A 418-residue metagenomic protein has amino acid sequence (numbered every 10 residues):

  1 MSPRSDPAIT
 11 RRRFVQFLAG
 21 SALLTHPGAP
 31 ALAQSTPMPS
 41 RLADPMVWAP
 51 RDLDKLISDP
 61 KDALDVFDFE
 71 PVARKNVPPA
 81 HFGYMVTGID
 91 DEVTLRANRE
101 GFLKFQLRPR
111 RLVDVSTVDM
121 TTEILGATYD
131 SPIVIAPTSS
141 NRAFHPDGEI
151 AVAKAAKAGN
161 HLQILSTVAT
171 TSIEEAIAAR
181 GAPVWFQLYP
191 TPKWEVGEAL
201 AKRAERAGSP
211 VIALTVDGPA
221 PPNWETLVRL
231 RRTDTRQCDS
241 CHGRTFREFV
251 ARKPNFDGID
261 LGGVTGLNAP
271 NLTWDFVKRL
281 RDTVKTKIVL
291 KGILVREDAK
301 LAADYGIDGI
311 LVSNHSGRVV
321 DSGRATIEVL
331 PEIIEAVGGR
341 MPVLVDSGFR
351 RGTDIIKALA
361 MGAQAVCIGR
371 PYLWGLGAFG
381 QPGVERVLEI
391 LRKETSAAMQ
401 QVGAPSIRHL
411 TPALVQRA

Functional and structural regions predicted by a protein language model:
S2-A22: N-terminal secretory signal peptides and thylakoid transit peptides that target proteins across membranes
T36-G126, R231-L272, R408-L410, Q416: An N-cap/entry alpha-helix motif that binds or orients negatively charged groups
P78, I135, A156, L214 (+4 more regions): Conserved, mostly hydrophobic/aromatic
Y129-S166: Glycine-rich active-site/cofactor-binding loop and its immediate structural neighborhood
A136-P137, Q187-Y189, A213-D217: Short beta-strand segments
E174-G181, A303: Acidic (Asp/Glu)-rich catalytic clusters
A199-V345, M361-A363: Alpha/beta enzyme core
E332, G377-T395: C-terminal helical cap(s) of enzyme catalytic domains, especially alpha/beta-barrels
